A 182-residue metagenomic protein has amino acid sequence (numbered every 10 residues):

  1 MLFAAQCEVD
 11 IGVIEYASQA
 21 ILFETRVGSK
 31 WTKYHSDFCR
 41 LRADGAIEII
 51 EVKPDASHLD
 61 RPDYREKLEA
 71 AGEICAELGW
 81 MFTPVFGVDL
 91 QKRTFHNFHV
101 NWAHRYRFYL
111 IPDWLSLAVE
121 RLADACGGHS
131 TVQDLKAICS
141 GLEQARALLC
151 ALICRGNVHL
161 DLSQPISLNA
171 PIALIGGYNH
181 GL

Functional and structural regions predicted by a protein language model:
M1-L182: Electrostatic, structured charged patches in enzyme active sites and in nucleic-acid/phosphate-binding
